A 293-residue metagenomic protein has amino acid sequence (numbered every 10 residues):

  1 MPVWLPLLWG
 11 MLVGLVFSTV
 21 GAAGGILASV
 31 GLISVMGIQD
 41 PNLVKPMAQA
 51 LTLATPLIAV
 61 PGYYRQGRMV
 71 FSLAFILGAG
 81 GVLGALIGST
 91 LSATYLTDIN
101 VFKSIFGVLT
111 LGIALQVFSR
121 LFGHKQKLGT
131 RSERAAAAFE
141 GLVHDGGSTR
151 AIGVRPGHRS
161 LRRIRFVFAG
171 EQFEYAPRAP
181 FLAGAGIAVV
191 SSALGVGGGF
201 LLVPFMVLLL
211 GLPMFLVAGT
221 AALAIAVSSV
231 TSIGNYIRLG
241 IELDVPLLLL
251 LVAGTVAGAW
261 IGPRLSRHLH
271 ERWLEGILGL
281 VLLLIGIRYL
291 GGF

Functional and structural regions predicted by a protein language model:
M1-L15, I33-S34, I38-P41, G62-I187 (+2 more regions): Juxtamembrane transmembrane-helix boundary motif
V16-I26, S191-G199: Short helix-coil transition sites and intra-membrane helix breaks within transmembrane domains of multi-pass
A28-L43, S192, L201-L216, N235: Interfacial segments of multi-pass membrane proteins
D40-M47, S72-I76, G211-A222: Membrane-interface alpha-helices at helix entry/exit sites of multi-pass transporters
M47-P61: Transmembrane alpha-helices of multi-pass small-molecule transport proteins
A48-T52, A221-I225, L247-V252: Short hydrophobic/aromatic, small-residue-rich stretches within specific transmembrane helices of secondary active
L53-P56, A114, A226-S229, L283-G286: Small-residue-rich packing faces within the transmembrane alpha-helices of Major Facilitator Superfamily
